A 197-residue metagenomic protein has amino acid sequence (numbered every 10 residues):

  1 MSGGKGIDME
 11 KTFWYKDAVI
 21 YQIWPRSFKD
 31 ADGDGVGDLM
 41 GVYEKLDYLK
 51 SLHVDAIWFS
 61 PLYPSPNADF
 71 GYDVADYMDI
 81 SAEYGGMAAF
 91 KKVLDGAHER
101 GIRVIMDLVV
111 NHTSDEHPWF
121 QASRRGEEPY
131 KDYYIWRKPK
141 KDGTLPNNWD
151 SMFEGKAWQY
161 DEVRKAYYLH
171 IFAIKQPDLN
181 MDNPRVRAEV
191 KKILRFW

Functional and structural regions predicted by a protein language model:
M1-D8: Short, Lys/Arg-enriched N-terminal segments with co-localized hydrophobic residues within the first ~10-30 amino acids
D8-K191, R195: Acidic/aromatic-lined carbohydrate-recognition and catalytic surfaces of CAZymes acting on diverse glycans
